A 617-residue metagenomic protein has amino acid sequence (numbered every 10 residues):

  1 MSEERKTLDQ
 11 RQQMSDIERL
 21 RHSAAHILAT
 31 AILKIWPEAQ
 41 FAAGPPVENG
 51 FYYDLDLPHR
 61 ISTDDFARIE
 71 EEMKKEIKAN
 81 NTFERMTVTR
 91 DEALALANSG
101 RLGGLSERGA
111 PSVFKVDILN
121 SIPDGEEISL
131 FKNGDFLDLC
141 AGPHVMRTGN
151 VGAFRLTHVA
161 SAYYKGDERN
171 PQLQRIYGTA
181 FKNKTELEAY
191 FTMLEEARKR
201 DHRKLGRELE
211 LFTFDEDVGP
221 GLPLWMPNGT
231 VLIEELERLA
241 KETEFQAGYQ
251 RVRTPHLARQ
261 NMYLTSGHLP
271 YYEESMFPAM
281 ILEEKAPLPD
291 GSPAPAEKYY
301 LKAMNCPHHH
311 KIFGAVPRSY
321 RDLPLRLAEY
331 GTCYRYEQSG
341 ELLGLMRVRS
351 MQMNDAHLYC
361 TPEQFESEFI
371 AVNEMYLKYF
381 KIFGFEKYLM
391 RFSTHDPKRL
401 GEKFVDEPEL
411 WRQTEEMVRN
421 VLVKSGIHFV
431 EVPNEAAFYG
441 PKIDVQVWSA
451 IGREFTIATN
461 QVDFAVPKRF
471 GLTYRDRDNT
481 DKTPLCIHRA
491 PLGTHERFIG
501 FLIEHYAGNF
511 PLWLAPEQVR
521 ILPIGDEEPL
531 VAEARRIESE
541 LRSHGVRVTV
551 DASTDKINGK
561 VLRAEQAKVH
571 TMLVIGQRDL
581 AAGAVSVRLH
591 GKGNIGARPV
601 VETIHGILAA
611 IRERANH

Functional and structural regions predicted by a protein language model:
M1-Q40, E48, D54-H617: NTP/phosphate- and nucleic-acid-binding module
P45: Structural signature of FAD isoalloxazine-binding scaffolds in flavoprotein oxidoreductases
